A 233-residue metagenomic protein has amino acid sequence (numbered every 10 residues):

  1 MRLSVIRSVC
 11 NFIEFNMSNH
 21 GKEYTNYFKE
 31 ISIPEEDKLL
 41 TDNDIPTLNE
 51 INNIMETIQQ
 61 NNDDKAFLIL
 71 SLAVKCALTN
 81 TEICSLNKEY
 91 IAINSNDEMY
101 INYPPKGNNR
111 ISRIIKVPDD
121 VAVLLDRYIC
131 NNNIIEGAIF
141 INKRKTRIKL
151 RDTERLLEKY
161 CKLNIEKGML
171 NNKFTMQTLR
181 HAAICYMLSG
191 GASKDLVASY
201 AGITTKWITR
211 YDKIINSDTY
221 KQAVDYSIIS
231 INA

Functional and structural regions predicted by a protein language model:
M1-M17, V117, L156: Non-catalytic DNA-binding core/recognition domains of DNA-processing enzymes
N19-E50: Flexible interdomain linker/hinge and immediately adjacent N-terminus of the catalytic tyrosine-recombinase domain
E50-N80: Basic, Lys/Arg- and aromatic-enriched nucleic-acid-binding interface segment
I69-L70, A77-L86, I184, V197: Alpha-helix N-cap/helix-start motif at helix boundaries, enriched for small hydrophobics
S85-V121: Conserved tyrosine-mediated DNA breakage-rejoining catalytic core shared by Y-recombinases
G107-D126, G137-K159: C-terminal catalytic core of Y-nucleophile DNA break-rejoin enzymes
E158-S199, I203: Short, basic (Lys/Arg/His-rich) helix/loop patches that form interaction surfaces in the mid-to-C-terminal regions
R210-A233: DNA/chromatin major-groove-contacting recognition/catalytic segments
